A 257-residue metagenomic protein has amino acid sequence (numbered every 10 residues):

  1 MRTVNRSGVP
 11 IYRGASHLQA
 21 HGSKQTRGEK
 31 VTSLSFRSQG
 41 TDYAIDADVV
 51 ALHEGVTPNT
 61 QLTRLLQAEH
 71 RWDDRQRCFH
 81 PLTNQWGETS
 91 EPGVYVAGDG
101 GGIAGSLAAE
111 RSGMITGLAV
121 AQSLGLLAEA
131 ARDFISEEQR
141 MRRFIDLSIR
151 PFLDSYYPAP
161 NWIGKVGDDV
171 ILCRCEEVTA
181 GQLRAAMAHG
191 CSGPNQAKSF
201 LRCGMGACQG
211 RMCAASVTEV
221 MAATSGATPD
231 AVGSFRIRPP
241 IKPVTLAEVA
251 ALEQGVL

Functional and structural regions predicted by a protein language model:
M1-L201, A207, R211-L257: Residues forming the flavin
